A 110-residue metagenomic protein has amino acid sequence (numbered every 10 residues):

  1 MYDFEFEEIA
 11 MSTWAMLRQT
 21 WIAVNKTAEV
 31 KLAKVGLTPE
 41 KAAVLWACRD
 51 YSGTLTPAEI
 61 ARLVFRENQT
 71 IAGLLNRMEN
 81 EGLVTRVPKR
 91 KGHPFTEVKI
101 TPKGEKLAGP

Functional and structural regions predicted by a protein language model:
M1-V35: N-terminal leader segment of winged-helix/HTH proteins
F4-E8, S12, F95, K99 (+1 more regions): A structural signal for alpha-helical segments
E7-A10, K41, D50, L83-R86: Short acidic/polar alpha-helix capping motifs at helix-coil junctions
I9, T13, E40-K41, T56 (+1 more regions): N-terminal positioning helix adjacent to the helix-turn-helix/winged-helix DNA-binding module
I22, K26-T70, K91: N-terminal helix-turn-helix DNA-binding core of bacterial DNA-binding proteins
S52-E105: Canonical helix-turn-helix DNA-binding module
G109-P110: Terminal interaction helix/tail motif
